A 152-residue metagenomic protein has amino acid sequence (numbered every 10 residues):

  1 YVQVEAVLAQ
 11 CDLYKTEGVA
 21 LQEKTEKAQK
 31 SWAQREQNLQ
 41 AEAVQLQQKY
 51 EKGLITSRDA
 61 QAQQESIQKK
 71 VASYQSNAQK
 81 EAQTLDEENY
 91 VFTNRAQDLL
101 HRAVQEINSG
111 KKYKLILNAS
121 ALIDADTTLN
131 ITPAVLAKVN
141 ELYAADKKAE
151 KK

Functional and structural regions predicted by a protein language model:
Y1-K152: Amphipathic, charged alpha-helical segments and their helix-to-coil junctions in extracytoplasmic/peripheral assemblies
